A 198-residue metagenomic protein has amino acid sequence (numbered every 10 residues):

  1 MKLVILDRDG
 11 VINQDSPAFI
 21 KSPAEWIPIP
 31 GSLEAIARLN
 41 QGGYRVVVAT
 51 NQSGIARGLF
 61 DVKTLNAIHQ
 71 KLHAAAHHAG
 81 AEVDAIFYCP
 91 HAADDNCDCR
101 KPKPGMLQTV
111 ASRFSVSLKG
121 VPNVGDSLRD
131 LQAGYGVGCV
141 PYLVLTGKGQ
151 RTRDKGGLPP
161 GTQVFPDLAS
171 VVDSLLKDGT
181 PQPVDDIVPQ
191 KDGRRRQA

Functional and structural regions predicted by a protein language model:
M1-R8, D173-A198: Non-catalytic pre-domain segments flanking phosphatase-related domains
M1-V47: Active-site neighborhood of HAD-like aspartate-dependent phosphohydrolases
P23-P28, F60-A67, K101-P102: Alpha-helix N-cap and loop-to-helix initiation/capping positions
S32, I36-H69, E82-D95, G134: Substrate-recognition element of Asp-dependent hydrolases with the DxDx(T/V) motif
L72-H77, A111: Conserved hydrophobic residues forming the short capping helix/wall of the S-adenosyl-L-methionine
H77-E82, S115: Short helix-capping segments at alpha-helix termini
D98-L131: Conserved Lys-Pro-Asp/Glu-containing loop-to-beta segment of HAD-superfamily phosphomonoesterases, centered on
N123-P166: Acidic, Mg2+-coordinating phosphoryl-transfer loop and its flanking beta/alpha structural elements, shared across
